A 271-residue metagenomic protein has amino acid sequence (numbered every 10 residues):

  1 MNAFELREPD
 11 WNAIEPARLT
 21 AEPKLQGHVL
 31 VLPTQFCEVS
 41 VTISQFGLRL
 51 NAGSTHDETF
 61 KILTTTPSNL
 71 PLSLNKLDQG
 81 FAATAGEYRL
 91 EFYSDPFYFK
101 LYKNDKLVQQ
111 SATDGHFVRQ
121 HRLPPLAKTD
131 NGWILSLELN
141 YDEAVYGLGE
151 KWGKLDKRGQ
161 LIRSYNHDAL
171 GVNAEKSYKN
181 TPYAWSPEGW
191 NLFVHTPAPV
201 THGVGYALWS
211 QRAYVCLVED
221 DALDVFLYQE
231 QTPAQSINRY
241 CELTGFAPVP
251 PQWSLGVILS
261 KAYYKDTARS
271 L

Functional and structural regions predicted by a protein language model:
M1-S254, I258-A262, D266, S270: N-terminal accessory segment at the very beginning of proteins
